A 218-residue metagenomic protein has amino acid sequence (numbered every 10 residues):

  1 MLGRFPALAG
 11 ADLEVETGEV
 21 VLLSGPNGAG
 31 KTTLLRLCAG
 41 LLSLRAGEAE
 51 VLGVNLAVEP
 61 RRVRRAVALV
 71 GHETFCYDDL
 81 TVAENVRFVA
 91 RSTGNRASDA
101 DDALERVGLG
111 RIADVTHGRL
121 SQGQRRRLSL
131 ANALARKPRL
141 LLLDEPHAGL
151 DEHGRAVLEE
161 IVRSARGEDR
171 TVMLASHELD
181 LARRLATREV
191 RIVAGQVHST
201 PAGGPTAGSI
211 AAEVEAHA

Functional and structural regions predicted by a protein language model:
S24-P26: The feature captures the beta-strand-to-loop junction immediately N-terminal to the Walker
A39: Helix-to-loop junction immediately C-terminal to a conserved catalytic motif
G47-V58, V63: Conserved ABC transporter NBD signature motif
R87, R91, A97-I112: Conserved ABC ATPase "signature" region
L141-D144: Catalytic Walker B motif of ABC-type/P-loop ATPase nucleotide-binding domains
S176-H177: H-loop/switch region of ABC-family ATPase nucleotide-binding domains
